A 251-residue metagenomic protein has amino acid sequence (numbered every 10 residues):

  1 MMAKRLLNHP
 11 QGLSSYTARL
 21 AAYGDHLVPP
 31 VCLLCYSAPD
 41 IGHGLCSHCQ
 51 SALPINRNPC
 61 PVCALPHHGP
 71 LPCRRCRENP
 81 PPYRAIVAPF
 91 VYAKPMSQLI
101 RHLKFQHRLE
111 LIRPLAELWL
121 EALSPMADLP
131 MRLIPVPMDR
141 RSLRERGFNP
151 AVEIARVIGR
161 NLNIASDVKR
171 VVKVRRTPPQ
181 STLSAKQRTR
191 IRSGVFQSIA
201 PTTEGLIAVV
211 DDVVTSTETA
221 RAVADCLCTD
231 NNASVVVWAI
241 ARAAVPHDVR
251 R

Functional and structural regions predicted by a protein language model:
M1-R251: Glycine-rich phosphate/pyrophosphate-handling loop used in enzymes and phosphotransfer proteins
